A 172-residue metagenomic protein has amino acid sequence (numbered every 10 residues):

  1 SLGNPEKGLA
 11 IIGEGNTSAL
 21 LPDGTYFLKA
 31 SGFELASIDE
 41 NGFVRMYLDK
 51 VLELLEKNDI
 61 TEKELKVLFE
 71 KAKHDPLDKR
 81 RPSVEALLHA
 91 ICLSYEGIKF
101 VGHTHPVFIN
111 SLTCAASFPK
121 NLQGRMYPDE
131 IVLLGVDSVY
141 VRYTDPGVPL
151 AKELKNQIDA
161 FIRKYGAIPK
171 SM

Functional and structural regions predicted by a protein language model:
S1-M172: Glycine-rich flexible loops
